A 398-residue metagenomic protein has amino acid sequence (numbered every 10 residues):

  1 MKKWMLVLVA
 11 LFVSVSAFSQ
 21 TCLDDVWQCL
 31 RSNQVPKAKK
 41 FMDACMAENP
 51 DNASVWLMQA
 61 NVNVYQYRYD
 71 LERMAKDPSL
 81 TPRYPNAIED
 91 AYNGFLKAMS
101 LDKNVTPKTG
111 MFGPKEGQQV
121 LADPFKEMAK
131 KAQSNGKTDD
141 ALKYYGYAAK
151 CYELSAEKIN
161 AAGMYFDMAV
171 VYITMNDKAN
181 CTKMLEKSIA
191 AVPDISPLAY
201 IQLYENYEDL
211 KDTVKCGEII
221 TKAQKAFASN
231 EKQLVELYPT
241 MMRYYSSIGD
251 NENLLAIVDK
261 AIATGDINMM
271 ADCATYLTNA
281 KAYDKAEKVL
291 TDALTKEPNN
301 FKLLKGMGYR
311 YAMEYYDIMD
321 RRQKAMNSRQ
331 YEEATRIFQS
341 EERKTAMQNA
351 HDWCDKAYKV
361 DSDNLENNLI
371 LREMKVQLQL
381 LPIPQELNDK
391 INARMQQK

Functional and structural regions predicted by a protein language model:
Q20-L71: Start-of-domain marker
D25, C45, Q59, Q66 (+11 more regions): Structural register within alpha-helical repeat arrays
C29, N63, F125, A132 (+8 more regions): Residue at a conserved register position within TPR or TPR-like alpha-solenoid repeats
S32, Q66, P85, N135 (+7 more regions): Structural motif corresponding to the intra-repeat A-B loop/turn of tetratricopeptide repeats
P50-D51, K103, E153, I159 (+6 more regions): Short coil turns that delineate tetratricopeptide repeat
V55, K108, E157-K158, M164 (+5 more regions): TPR alpha-solenoid repeat register
V62-N135, E153-L154, M313-W353: Short coil/linker segments at helix-helix boundaries
